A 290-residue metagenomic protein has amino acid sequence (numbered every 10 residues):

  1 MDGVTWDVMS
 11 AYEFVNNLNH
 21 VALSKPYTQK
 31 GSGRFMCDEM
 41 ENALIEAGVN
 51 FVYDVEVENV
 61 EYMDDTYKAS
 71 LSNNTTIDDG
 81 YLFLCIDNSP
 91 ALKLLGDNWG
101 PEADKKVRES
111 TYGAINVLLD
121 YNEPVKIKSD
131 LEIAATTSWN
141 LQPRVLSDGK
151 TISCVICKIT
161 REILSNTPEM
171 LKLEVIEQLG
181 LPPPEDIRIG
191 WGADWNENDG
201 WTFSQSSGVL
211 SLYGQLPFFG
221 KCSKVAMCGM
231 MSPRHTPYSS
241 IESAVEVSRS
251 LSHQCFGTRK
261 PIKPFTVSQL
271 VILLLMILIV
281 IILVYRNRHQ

Functional and structural regions predicted by a protein language model:
M1-E56, V60-A69: Active-site/ligand-binding neighborhood in enzyme catalytic cores
A22-P26, D79-Y81, S89-G208, K221-G229 (+2 more regions): C-terminal segments that line or cap access tunnels to active or ligand-binding sites in enzymes and enzyme-associated
L44-A47, D78-D79, L251-R259: Short, hydrophobic alpha-helical segments
E46-F51, E177-I189, G257-K263: Surface-exposed helix-capping loop/turn segments at secondary-structure junctions
F51-Y53, L84, M227: A structural signal for the hydrophobic beta-strands that form the central parallel beta-sheet of Rossmann-like
Y62, F83-N88: Acidic, glycine-rich loop-and-beta core segments that form the ion-binding/anion-interacting portion of active sites
S72-N74: Glycine-centered tight beta-turn/hairpin loop motif at sheet-sheet or coil-to-beta transitions
G208-Q290: C-terminal lid/capping helical subdomain adjacent to the catalytic/cofactor pocket in oxidative enzymes
